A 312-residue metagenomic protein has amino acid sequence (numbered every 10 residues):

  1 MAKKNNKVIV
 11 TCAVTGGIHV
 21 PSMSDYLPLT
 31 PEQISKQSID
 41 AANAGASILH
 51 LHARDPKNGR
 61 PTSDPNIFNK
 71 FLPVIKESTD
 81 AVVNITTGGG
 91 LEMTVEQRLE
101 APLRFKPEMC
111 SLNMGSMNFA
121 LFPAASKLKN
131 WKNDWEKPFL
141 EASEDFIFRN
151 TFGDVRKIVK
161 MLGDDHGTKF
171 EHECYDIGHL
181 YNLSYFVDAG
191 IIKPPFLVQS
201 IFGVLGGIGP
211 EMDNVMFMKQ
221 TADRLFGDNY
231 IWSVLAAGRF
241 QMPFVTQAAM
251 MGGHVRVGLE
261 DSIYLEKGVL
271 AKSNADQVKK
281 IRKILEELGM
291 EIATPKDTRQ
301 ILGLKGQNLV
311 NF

Functional and structural regions predicted by a protein language model:
A2-Y26, K129-W135: N-terminal small/glycine-rich loop or linker at the start of catalytic domains across soluble metabolic enzymes
C12, R60-I85, I158-M161, M218-G227 (+1 more regions): Alpha-helix-loop-beta-strand connector modules within alpha/beta enzyme cores
V14-Q33, T87-T94, E144-R149, E171 (+3 more regions): Active-site mouth loops of central-metabolism enzymes
S22, S47-N69, I201-G206, I263-K267: Glycine-rich, proline-tolerant flexible connector loops at the mouths of alpha/beta enzymes
I34, A41, H52, C110 (+4 more regions): Conserved, mostly hydrophobic/aromatic
P65-R149: Active-site beta->alpha loop and helix N-cap motifs at the rims of alpha/beta catalytic domains
S111-L259: Catalytic alpha/beta core domains of metabolic enzymes, predominantly
K279, K283-F312: Mid-to-C-terminal alpha-helical segments outside catalytic/metal-binding sites
